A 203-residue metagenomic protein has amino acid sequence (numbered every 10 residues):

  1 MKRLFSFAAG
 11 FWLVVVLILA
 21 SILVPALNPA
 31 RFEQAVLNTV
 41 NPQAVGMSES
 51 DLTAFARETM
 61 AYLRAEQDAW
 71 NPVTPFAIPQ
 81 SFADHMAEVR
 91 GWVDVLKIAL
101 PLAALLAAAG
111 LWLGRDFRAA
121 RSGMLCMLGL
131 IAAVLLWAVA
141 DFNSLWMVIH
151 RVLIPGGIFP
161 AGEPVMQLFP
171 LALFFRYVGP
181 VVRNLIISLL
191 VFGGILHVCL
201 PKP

Functional and structural regions predicted by a protein language model:
M1-F32: Hydrophobic secretory-pathway targeting helix
K2-L4, A104-W146, G194-P203: Juxtamembrane interface at the cytosolic side of transmembrane helices
G10-A20, L100-A104, M124-L128: Residues within membrane-spanning alpha-helices of integral membrane proteins, especially the hydrophobic core/packing
A26-A44: Alpha-helical transmembrane signal-anchor/signal-peptide segments
N41-Q80: Early exported N-terminus immediately downstream of N-terminal targeting peptides
R64-L102, F174-L185: Individual transmembrane alpha-helix segments
A140-P164: Juxtamembrane non-transmembrane "cap" segments at the membrane-aqueous interface of multi-pass membrane proteins
P155-P203: Terminal transmembrane helical module of multi-pass membrane proteins
